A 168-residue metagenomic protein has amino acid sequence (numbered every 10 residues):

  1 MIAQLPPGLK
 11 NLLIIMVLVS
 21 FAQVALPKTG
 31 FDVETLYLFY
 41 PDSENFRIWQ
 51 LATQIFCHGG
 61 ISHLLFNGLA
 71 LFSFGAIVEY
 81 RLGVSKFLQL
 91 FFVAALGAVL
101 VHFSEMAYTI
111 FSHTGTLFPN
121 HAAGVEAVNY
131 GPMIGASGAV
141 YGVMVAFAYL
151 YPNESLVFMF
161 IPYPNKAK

Functional and structural regions predicted by a protein language model:
M1-K168: A detector for small-residue-rich transmembrane helices and their helix-helix packing motifs
